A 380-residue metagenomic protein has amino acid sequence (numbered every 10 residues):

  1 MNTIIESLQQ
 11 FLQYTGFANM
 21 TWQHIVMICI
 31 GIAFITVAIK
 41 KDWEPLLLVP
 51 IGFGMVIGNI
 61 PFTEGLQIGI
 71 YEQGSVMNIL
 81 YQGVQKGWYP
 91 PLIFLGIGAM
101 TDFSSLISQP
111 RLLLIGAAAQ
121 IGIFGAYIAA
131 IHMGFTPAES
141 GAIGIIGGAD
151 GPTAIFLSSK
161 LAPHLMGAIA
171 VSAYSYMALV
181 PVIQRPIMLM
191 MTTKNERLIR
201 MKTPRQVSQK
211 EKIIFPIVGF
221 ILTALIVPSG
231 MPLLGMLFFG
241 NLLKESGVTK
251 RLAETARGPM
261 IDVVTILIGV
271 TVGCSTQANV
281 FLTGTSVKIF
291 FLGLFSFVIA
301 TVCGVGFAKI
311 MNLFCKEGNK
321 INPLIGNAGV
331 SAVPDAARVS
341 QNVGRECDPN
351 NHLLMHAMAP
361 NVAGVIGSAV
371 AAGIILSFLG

Functional and structural regions predicted by a protein language model:
M1-E72: N-terminal alpha-helical transmembrane segments of multi-pass membrane transport and channel/translocase proteins
G16-M27, N78-I93, E139-G147, Y174 (+3 more regions): Structural signature of hydrophobic alpha-helical transmembrane segments
I32, L106-Y127, N279-V305, A357-N361: Entry/N-cap segments of selected transmembrane alpha helices and their immediately preceding amphipathic helices
I39-L48, Q67-G69, M77-Y81, M100-I115 (+6 more regions): Interfacial helix-loop-helix linkers and transmembrane-helix boundary segments in multi-pass membrane proteins
Q82, K86-G87, F94-M100, I115-G125 (+4 more regions): Alpha-helical membrane segments and immediately flanking helix-loop junctions that form or couple to the substrate/ion
H164-V182, F290-V302, L324-A328: Alpha-helical transmembrane segments
S175-V248: Membrane-embedded hairpin module used as a gating/binding unit in multi-pass transport and secretion proteins
F220-A308: Transmembrane helical segments that form the transport core of multi-pass membrane transport proteins
